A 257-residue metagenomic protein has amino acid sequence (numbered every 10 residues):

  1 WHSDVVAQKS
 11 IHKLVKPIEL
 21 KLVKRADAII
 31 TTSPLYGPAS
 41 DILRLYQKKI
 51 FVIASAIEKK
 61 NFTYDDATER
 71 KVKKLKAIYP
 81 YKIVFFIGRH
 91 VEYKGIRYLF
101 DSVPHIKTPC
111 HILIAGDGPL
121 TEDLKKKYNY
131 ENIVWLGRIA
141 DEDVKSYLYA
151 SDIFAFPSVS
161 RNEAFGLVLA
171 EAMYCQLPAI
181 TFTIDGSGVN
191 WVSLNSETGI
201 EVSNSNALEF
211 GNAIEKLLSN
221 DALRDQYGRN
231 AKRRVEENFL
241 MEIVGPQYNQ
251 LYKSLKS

Functional and structural regions predicted by a protein language model:
L22-V23, R138-I139, S146-S151: Short alpha-helical donor nucleotide-sugar binding micro-motif in glycosyltransferases
K24-Y64: A short, active-site helix/loop in glycosyltransferases that binds the activated sugar's phosphate group
D27, Y149-A164, L177: Acidic donor-binding loop of glycosyltransferase active sites
V72, K76-P104, L113: Conserved donor-binding/catalytic core segment of Leloir-type glycosyltransferases
E122-E142: Nucleotide-activated donor-binding/catalytic signature segment of Leloir-type glycosyltransferases, i.e., the conserved
C175-T183: Short hydrophobic beta-strand element within catalytic cores of glycosyltransferases and related nucleotide-activated
I184, V189-K216, A222-L223: Change "using UDP/GDP/dTDP sugars" to "using nucleotide sugars
E209, K216, L223-N238, V244-S254: A short, well-ordered alpha-helix in the C-terminal region of glycosyltransferases
